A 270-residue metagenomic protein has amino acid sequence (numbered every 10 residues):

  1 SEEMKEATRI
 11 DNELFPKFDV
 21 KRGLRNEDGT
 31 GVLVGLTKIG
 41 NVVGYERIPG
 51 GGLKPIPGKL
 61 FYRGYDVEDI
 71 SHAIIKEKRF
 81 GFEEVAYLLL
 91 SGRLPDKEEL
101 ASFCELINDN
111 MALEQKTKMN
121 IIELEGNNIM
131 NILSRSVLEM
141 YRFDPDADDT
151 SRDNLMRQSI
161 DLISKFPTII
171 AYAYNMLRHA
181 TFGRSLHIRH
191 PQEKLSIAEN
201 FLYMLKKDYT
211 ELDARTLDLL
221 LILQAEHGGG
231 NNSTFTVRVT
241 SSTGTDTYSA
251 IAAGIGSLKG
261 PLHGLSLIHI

Functional and structural regions predicted by a protein language model:
S1-I268: Hydrophobic alpha-helical bundle cores within soluble ligand-binding/oligomerization subdomains
